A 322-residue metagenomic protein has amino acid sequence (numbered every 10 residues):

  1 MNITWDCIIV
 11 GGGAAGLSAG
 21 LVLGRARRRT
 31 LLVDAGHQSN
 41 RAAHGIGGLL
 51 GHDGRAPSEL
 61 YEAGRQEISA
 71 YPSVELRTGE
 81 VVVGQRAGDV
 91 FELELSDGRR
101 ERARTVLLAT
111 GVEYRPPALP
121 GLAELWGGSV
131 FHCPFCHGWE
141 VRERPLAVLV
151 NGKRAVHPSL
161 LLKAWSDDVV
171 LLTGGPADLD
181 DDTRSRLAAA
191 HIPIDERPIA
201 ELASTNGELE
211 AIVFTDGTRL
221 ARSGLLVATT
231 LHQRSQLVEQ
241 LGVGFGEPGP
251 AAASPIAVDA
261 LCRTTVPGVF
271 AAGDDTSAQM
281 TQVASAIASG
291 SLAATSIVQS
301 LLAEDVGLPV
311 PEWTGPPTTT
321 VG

Functional and structural regions predicted by a protein language model:
M1-C7, L76-R144, A251, A257-L261: FAD-binding core/adjacent interface of flavoenzyme oxidoreductases
W5-E59, R144-P145, R154-A177: Beta1-alpha1 glycine-rich phosphate/pyrophosphate-binding loop at the start of Rossmann-like nucleotide-binding domains
G11, A103, A109-G111, P116-A118 (+5 more regions): Short, well-ordered coil/turn residues at beta-beta hairpins and beta-strand->alpha-helix junctions within
G20-L21, V156-S159, A272-G322: A conserved FAD-binding loop/helix module that cradles the flavin
R29, A35-H37, H44-Y71, H132-C133 (+1 more regions): N-terminal glycine-rich dinucleotide-binding loop that anchors FAD/FMN and/or NAD(P) in oxidoreductases
E62, I68-G88, L93-L95, R100-A103 (+2 more regions): A Rossmann-like FAD-binding core segment of flavoenzymes
A118, E124-E140, L231-M280, Q299: FAD-site-proximal beta/loop scaffold in flavoenzymes
G128-F135, A147-P158, L179-D181: Active-site glycine-rich loop that binds ribose-phosphate moieties when present
